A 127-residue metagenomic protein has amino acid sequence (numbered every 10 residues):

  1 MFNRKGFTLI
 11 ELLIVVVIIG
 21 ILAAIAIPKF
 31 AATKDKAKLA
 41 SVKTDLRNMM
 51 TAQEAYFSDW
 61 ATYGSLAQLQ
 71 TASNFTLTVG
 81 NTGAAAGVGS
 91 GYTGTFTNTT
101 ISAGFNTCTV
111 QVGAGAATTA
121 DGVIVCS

Functional and structural regions predicted by a protein language model:
M1-F2, A55: Short, contiguous, well-ordered secondary-structure segments
F2-F30: N-terminal single-pass transmembrane signal-anchor helix
E11, A40-K43, T119-G122: Compositionally biased non-globular segments, especially hydrophobic aliphatic-rich helices of signal peptides
V16, K43, M50: Conserved catalytic core of two-component sensor histidine kinases
A26, T33, Q53: Conserved alpha-helical elements of the SDR catalytic core
K29-L46: Aliphatic-rich helix starts adjacent to a transmembrane/signal segment
T51-S127: Periplasmic/extracellular, small/polar-rich flexible segments of pilin-like filament-forming proteins
